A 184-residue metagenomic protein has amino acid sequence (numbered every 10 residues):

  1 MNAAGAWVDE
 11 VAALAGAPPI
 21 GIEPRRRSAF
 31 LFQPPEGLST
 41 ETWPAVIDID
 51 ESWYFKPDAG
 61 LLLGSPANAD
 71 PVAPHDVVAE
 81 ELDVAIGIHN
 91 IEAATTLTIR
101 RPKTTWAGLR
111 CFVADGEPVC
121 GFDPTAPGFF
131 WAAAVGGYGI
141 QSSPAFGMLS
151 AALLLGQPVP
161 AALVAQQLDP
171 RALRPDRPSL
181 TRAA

Functional and structural regions predicted by a protein language model:
N2-T42: Central helical "cap/lid" subdomain
A4-W7, D83-N90, G139-S142, F146: Mid-domain beta-loop-alpha active-site segment that forms a flexible, acidic cofactor/metal-binding surface
A6, L14-G16, T96, A145 (+1 more regions): Oxidoreductase and adenylate-handling cofactor-binding alpha/beta cores
W7, R26, E51, G116 (+1 more regions): A generic "binding-loop/recognition-motif" signal
V11-A13, P74, Q141-S142: Short glycine-/acidic-enriched loop or helix-start segments at secondary-structure transitions that form or flank
P18-G21, P34-G128: Active-site lid/adjacent beta-loop-alpha segment flanking the redox-cofactor pocket in flavoenzymes
T125-A184: C-terminal lid/capping helical subdomain adjacent to the catalytic/cofactor pocket in oxidative enzymes
